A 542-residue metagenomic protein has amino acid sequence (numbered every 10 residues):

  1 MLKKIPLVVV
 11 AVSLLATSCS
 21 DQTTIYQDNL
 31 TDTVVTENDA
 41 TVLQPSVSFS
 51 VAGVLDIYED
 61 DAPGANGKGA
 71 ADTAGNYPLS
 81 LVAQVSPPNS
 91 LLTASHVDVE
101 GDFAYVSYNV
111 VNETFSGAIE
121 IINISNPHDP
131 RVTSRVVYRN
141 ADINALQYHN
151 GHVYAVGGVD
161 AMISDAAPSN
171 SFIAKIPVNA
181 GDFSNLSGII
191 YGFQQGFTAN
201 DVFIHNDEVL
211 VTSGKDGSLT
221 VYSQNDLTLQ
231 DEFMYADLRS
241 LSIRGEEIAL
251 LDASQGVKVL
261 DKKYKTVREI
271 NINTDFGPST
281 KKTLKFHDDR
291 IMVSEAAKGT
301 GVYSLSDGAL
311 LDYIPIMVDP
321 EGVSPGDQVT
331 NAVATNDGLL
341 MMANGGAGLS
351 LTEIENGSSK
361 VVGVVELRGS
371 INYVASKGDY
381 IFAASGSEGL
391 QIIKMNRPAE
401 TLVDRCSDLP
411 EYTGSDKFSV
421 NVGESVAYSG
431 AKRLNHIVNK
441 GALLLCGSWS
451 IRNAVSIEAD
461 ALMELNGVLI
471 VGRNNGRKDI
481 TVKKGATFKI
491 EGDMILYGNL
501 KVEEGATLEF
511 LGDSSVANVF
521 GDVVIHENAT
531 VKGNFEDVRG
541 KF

Functional and structural regions predicted by a protein language model:
L2-K3, R477, V482-K483, E527: Generic cytosolic/nucleocytoplasmic N-terminal low-complexity/intrinsically disordered segments
K3-V9: Sec-dependent signal peptide recognition, specifically the positively charged N-region followed immediately by
L15-S18: C-terminal motif of bacterial Sec signal peptides marking the signal peptidase cleavage site
S20-D416, A431-I437, I451, G476 (+3 more regions): Feature marking well-ordered beta-strand scaffolds used for ligand recognition
S419-N421, A427, V438, L444 (+11 more regions): Extracellular beta-strand solenoid repeats
